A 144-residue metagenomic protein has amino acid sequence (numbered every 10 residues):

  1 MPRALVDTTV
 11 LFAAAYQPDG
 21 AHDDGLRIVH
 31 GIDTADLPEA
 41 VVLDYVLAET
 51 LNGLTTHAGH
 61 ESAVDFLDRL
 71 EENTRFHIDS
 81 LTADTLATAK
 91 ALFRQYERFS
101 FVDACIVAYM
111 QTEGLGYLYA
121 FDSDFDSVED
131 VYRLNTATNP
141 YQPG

Functional and structural regions predicted by a protein language model:
M1-G20: Metal-dependent nucleic-acid phosphoesterase active-site entry motif
R3, T112-G144: Acidic, PIN/NYN-like endoribonuclease modules and their adjacent C-terminal/linker elements
A4-V6, I28-H57, S80: PIN/NYN-family metal-dependent endoribonuclease catalytic core
L11, L47, F125-D126: A generic structural signal for short hydrophobic patches within well-formed alpha-helices
F12, L51-N52, K90: Amphipathic alpha-helical segments within well-ordered protein domains
T55-D68: Glycine/small-residue-rich phosphate/adenosyl-binding loop
T74-R94: Acidic catalytic patch
S100-Y117: Acidic, metal-associated active-site segment
